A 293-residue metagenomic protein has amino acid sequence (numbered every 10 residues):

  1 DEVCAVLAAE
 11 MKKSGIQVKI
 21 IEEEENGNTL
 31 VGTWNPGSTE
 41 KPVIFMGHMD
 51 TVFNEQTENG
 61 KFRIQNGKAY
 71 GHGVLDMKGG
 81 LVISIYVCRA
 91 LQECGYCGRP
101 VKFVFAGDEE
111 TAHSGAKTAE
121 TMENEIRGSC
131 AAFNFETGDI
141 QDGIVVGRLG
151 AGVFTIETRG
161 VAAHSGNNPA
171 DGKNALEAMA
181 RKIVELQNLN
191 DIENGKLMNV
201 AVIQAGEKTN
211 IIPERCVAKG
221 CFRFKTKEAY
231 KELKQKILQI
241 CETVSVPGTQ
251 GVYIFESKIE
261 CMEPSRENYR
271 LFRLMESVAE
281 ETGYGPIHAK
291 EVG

Functional and structural regions predicted by a protein language model:
D1-H72, Y96: Acidic/His- and Gly-rich active-site-bordering loop/insert found across diverse amide/peptide-bond hydrolases
E2, T137-D142, V146, V153-G293: Metal-dependent amide/peptide-bond hydrolase catalytic core, centered on the "pita-bread" metallohydrolase fold
A5, K13-Q17, S38-E40, M49 (+6 more regions): Secretory-pathway/membrane protein signature
K19, I44, K102-V104, V252: A structural signal for isolated positions on well-ordered beta-strands in alpha/beta enzyme cores
P42-I44, A69, C130-N134, T155: Short glycine-aspartate micro-motif
Q65-D76, G285-K290: Short pre-catalytic strand/loop immediately N-terminal to key active-site residues, enriched for Gly-Thr
A69-V82, P169, K173-L176: Short, conserved micro-motifs enriched in small and acidic residues
M77-K78, V82-L149: Acidic/histidine-rich catalytic neighborhood of metal-dependent amide-processing enzymes
